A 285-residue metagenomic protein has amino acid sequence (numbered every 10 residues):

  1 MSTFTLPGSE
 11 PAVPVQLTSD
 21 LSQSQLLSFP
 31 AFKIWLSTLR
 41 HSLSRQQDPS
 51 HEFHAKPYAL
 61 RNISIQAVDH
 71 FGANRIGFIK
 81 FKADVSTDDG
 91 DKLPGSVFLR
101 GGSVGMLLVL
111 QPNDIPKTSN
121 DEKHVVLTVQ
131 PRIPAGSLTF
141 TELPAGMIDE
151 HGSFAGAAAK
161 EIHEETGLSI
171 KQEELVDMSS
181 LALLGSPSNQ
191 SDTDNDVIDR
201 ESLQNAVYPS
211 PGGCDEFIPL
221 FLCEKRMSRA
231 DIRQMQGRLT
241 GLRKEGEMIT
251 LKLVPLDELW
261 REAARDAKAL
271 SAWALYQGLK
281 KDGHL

Functional and structural regions predicted by a protein language model:
M1-E142, M147-K160, L168-L285: N-terminal leader/linker segments that precede catalytic domains of diphosphate-processing enzymes
E164: Active-site recognition of the HExxH zinc-binding catalytic motif
